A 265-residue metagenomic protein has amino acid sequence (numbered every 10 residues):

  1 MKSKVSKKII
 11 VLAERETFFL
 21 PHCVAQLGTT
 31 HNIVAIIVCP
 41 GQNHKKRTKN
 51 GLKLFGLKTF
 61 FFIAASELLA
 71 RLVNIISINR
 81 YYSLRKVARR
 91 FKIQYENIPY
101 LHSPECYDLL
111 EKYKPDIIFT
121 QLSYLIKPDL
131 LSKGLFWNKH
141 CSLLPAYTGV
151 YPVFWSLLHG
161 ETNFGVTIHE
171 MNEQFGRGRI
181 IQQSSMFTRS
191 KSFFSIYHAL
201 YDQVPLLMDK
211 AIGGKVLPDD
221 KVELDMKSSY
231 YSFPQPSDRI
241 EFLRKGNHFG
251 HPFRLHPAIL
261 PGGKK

Functional and structural regions predicted by a protein language model:
M1-K265: One-carbon transfer enzymes
